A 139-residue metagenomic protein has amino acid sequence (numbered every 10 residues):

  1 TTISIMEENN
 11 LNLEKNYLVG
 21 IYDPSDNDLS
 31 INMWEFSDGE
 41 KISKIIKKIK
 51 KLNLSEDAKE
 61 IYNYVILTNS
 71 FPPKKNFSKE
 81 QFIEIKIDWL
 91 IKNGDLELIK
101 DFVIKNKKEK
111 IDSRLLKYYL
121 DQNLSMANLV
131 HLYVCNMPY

Functional and structural regions predicted by a protein language model:
T1-K48: Extreme N-terminal leader/anchor segments
S25-N27, E56-P73, I91-K105, L129: Repeat-mediated protein-protein interaction surfaces in helical alpha-solenoids
D28-S37, K51, I66-N76, V103-I111 (+1 more regions): Solenoid-like repeat scaffolds
S43-K47, K59-N63, E84, L116-K117 (+1 more regions): Generic detector of well-ordered alpha-helical segments enriched in charged/polar residues, highlighting helical
K47-L52, Y64, Q81-I85, L98: Short acidic/polar alpha-helix capping motifs at helix-coil junctions
N76-E84, K108-Y118, A127-V130, Y139: Generic helix N-cap/helix-start motif at coil->alpha-helix transitions
D88-I91, D121-A127: Hydrophobic/aromatic side-chain positions at a characteristic register within alpha-helices of tetratricopeptide repeats
K100, L120-D121, Y133-N136: Short, well-ordered alpha-helical packing segments
